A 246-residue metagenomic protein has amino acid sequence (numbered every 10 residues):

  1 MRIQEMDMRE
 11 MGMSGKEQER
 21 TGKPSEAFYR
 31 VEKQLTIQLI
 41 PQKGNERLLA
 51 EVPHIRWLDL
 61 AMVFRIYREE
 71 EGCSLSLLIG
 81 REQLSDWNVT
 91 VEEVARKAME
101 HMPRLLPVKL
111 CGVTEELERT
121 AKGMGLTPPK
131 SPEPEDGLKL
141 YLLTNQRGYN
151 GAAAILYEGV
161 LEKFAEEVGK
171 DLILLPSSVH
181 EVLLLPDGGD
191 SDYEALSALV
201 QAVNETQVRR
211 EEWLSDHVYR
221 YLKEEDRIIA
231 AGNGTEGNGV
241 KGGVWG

Functional and structural regions predicted by a protein language model:
M1, Q34, L39-E51: N-terminal accessory interaction module
M1, Y141-L143, A230: Generic recognition of long tandem-repeat/solenoid scaffolds
M1-L35: An N-terminal, globular interaction/scaffold subdomain
I3, M8, L172, Y193 (+1 more regions): Intrinsically disordered, low-complexity regions
M11-S14, K122, D136, N150 (+2 more regions): Feature targets compositionally biased, intrinsically disordered low-complexity regions with long contiguous runs
E46-Q207: A contiguous, surface-oriented mixed alpha/beta subdomain in the mid-to-C-terminal portion of proteins that forms
S178-G246: Alpha-helical oligomerization segments
